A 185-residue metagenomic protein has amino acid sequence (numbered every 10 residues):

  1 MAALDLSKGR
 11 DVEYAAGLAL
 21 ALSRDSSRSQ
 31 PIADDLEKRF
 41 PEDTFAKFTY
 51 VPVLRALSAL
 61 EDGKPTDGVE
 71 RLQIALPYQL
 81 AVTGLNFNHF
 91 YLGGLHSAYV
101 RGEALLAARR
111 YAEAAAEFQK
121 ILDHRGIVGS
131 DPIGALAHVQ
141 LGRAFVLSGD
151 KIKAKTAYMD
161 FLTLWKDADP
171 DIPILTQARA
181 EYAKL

Functional and structural regions predicted by a protein language model:
M1-D5, D34-P41, Q73-L85, A116-G126 (+1 more regions): Amphipathic alpha-helical segments of tetratricopeptide repeats
L4, D43-T44, H89, G129 (+1 more regions): Structural signature of alpha-solenoid helical repeat scaffolds
A15, A19, T49-Y50, L54 (+8 more regions): "A position-specific structural signal for the A-helix of alpha-solenoid helical repeats
A21, Q73-L76, Q119, V146 (+1 more regions): TPR/TPR-like (Sel1-like) alpha-helical repeat modules
P52, A59, R71, A98-L105 (+3 more regions): TPR/Sel1-like alpha-solenoid repeat signature
